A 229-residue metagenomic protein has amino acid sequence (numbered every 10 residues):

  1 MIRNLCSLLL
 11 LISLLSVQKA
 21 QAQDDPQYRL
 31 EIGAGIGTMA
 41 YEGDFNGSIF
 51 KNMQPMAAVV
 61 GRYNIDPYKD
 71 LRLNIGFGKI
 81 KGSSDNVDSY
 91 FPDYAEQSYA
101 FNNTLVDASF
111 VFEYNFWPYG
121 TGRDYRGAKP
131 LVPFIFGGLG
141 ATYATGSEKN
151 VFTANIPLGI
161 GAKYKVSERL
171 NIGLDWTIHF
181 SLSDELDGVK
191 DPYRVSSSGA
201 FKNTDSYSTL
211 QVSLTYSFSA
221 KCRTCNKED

Functional and structural regions predicted by a protein language model:
M1-Q27: Bacterial Sec-dependent N-terminal signal peptides
Q21-R62, Q211-K221: Short glycine/proline- and aromatic-enriched beta-strand/turn motifs that initiate or cap beta-hairpins
Q27, N64-Y68, W117-Y119, K165-S167 (+1 more regions): Outer-membrane beta-barrel channels and translocator barrels
Y28, K51-P55, T104-A108, L131 (+2 more regions): Residues that define the transmembrane beta-barrel architecture of outer-membrane proteins
A34-T38, V59-Y63, F110-Y114, G137-A141 (+3 more regions): Residues on the lipid-exposed face of transmembrane beta-strands in outer-membrane beta-barrel proteins
F45-I49, S84-Y90, R123-G127, S147-F152 (+2 more regions): Outer-membrane beta-barrel translocator domains and adjoining extracellular loop/strand segments of Gram-negative
P67-E148, Y216: Gram-negative (and chloroplast) outer-membrane scaffold detector with strong preference for beta-barrel transmembrane
L105, S167-D229: Predominantly the C-terminal beta-signal and adjacent terminal strand-loop region of outer-membrane beta-barrel
